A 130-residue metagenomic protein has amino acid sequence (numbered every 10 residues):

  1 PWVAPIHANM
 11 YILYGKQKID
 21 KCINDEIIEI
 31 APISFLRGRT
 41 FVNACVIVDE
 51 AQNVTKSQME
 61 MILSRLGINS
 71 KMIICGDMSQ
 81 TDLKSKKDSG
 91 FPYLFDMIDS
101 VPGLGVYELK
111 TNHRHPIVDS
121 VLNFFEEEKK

Functional and structural regions predicted by a protein language model:
P1-V48, Q52-K130: Conserved helicase motor core of SF1/SF2 NTP-dependent helicases
